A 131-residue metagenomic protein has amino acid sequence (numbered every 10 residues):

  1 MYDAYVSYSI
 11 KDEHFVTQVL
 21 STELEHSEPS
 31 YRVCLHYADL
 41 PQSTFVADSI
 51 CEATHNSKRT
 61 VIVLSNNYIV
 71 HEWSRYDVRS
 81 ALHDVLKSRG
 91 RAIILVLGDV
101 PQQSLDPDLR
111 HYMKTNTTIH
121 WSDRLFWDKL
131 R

Functional and structural regions predicted by a protein language model:
M1-R59, G90, K129: Conserved N-terminal substructure of TIR/SEFIR domains
S49-R131: Cross-kingdom TIR/SEFIR domain
